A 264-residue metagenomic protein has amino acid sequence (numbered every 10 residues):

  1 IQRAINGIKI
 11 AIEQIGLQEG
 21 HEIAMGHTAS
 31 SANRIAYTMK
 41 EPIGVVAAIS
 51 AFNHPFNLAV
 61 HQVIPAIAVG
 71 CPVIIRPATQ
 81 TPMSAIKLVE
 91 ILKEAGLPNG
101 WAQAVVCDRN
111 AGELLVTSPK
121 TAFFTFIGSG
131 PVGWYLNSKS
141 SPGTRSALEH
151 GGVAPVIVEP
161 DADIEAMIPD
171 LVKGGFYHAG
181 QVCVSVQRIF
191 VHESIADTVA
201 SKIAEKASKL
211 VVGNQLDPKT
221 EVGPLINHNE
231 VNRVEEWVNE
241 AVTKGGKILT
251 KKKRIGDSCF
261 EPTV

Functional and structural regions predicted by a protein language model:
I1, I23-S31, D217-V222: Short linear capping/connector segments at secondary-structure termini
I1-H21, A32-N33: Long amphipathic alpha-helix in the N-terminal Rossmann-like dinucleotide-binding domain of NAD(P)-dependent
Q2, P82, E235: Conserved catalytic core of two-component sensor histidine kinases
I5, V63, A85, I203 (+1 more regions): Short amphipathic alpha-helical/adjacent loop interface patches that line ligand and macromolecule-binding sites
G20-A166: Rossmann-like NAD(P) dinucleotide-binding subdomain of oxidoreductase/dehydrogenase enzymes
G96, F123, G130-V264: ALDH superfamily catalytic-core signature
